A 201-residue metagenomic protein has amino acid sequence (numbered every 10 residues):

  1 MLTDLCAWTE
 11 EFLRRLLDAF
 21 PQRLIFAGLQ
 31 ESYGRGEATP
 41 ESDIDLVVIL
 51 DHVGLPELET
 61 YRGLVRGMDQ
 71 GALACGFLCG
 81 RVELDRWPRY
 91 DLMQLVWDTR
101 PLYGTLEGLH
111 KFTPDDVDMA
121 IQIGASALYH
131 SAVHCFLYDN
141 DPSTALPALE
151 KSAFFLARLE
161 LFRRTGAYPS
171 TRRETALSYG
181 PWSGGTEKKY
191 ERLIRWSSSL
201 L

Functional and structural regions predicted by a protein language model:
M1-D4, W8, E57-E150: Conserved NTP/Mg2+-binding pocket subregion across the NTase superfamily
M1-G28, T186-K189: Helical scaffold of the NTase/Pol beta-like nucleotidyltransferase catalytic core
E10, L109-L201: Conserved nucleotidyltransferase catalytic core and NTase-mimicking acidic/glycine-rich helix/loop elements in nucleic
L13, R62, A176: Generic structural marker for isolated residues within well-ordered, non-membrane alpha-helices of soluble domains
L17-D18, R35-E37, P142: Short, flexible, glycine/charge-rich loop motifs used to bind or transfer phosphoryl groups or to couple energy/partner
Q22, T39-E41, W87: A generic fold-level signal
E31-G63, C75-F77: Catalytic metal-binding acidic patch
